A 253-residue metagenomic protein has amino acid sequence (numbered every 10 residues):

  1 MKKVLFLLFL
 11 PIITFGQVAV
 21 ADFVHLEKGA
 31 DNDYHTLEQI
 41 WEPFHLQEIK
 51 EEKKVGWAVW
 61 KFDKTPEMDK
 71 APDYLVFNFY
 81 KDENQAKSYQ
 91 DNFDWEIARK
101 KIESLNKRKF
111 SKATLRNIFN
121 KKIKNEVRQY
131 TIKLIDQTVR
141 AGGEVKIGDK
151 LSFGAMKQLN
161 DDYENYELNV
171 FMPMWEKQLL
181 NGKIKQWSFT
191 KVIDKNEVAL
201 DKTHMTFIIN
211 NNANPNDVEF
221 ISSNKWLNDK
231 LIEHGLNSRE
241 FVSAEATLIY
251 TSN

Functional and structural regions predicted by a protein language model:
K2-F15: Sec-dependent N-terminal signal peptides
G16-L75, F79-R99, R108-N253: Short S/T/G/P-rich N-terminal loop/turn motif that feeds into the first structured element of a domain
